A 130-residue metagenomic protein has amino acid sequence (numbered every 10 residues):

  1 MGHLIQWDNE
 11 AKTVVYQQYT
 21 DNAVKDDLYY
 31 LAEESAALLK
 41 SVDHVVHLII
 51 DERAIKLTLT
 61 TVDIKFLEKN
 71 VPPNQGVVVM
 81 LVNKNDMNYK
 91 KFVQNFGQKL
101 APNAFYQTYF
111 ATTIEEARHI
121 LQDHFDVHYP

Functional and structural regions predicted by a protein language model:
M1-P130: Amphipathic, Lys/Arg-enriched alpha-helical "gate/interface" segment within cytosolic domains that mediates
